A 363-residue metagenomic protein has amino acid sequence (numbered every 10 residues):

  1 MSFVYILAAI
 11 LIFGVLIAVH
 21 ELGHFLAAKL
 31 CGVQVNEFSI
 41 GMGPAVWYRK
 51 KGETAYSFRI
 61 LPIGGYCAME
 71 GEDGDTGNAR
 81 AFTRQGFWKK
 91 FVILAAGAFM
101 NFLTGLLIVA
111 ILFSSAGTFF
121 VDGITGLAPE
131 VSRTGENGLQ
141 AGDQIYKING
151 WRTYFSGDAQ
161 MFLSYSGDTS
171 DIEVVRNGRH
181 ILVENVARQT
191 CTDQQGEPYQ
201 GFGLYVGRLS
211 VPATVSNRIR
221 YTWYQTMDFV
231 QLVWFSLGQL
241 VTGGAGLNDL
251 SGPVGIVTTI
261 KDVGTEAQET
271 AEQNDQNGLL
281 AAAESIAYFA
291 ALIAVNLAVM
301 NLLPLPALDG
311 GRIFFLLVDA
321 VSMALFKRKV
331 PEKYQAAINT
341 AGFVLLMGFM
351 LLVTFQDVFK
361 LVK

Functional and structural regions predicted by a protein language model:
M1, Y5-A9, Q85-L94, A281 (+1 more regions): Residue-level signature of transmembrane alpha-helical entry/exit and packing/kink sites in multi-pass membrane
F3-N78, M300-S322: Small-residue-rich helix-interface/hinge motifs
F13-I17, A68, N101, L292-L302 (+1 more regions): Alpha-helical transmembrane segments of multi-pass membrane proteins
H20, F58, G142-I145, I172-V174 (+6 more regions): Terminal peptide-recognition signature
L30, T54-S57, L61-G126, A337-G342: Internal alpha-helical transmembrane segments
Q85, G126-E130, Q189-L297, L317-T340 (+2 more regions): Functional transmembrane alpha-helices
G135-S156: Conserved PDZ fold ligand-binding element
K147, M161-G201: PDZ-domain C-terminal substructure recognizer with occasional recognition of PDZ-binding tails
